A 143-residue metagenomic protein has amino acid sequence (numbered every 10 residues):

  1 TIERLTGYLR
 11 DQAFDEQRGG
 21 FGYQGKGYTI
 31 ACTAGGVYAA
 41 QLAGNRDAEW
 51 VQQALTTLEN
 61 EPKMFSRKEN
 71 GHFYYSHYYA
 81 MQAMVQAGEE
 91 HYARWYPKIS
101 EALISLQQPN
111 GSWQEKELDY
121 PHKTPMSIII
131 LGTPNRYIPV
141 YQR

Functional and structural regions predicted by a protein language model:
T1-K98, S112-Q142: An alpha-helical repeat/solenoid feature that recognizes helix-turn-helix modules
L103-I104: TPR/TPR-like (Sel1-like) alpha-helical repeat modules
